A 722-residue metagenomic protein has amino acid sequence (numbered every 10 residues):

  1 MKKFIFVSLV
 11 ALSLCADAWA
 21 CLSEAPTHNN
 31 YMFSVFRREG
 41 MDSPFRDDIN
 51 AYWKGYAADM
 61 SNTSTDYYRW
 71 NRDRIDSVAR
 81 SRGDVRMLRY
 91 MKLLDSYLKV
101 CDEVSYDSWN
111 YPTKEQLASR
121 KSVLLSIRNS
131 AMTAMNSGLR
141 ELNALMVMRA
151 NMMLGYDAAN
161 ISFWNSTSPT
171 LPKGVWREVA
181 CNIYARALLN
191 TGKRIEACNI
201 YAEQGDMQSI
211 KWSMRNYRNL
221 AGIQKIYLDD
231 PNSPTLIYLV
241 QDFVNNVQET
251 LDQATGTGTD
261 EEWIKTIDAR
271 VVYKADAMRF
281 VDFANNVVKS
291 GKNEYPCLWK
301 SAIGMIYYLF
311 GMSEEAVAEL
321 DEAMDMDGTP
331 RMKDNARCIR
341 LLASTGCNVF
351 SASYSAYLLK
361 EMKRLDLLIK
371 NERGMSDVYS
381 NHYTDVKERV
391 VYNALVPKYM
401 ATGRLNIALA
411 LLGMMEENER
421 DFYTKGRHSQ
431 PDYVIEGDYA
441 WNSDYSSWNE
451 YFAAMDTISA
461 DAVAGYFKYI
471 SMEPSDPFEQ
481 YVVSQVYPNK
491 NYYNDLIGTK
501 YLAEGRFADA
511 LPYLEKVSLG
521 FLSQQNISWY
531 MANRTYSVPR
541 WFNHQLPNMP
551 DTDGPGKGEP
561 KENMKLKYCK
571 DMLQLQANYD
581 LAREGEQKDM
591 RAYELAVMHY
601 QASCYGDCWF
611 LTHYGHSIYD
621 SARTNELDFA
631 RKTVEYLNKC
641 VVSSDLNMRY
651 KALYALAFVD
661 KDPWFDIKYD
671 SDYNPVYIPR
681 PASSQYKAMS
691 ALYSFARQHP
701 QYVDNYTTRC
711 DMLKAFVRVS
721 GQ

Functional and structural regions predicted by a protein language model:
F4-S13: Sec-dependent N-terminal signal peptides
A16: Active-site diphosphate/adenylate-binding microenvironment
W19-R149, L154-Q722: Extracytoplasmic/secretory-pathway proteins
